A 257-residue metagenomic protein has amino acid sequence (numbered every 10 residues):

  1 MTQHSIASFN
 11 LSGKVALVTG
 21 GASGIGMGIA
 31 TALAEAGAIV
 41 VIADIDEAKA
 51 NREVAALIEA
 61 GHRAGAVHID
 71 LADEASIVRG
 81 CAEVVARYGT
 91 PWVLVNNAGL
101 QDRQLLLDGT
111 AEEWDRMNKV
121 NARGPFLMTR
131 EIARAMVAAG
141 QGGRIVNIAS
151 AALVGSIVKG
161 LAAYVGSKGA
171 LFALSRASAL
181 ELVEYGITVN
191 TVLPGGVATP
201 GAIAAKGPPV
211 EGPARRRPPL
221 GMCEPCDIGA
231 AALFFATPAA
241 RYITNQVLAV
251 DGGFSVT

Functional and structural regions predicted by a protein language model:
T2-S12, G155, L220, L233 (+1 more regions): Short C-terminal tail/terminal secondary-structure segment of NAD(P)H-dependent dehydrogenase/reductase domains
L105-L106, E113-D115, P213-A214: Substrate-binding pocket helix/loop in short-chain dehydrogenase/reductase
T129, S167, S175: Active-site helix of classical SDR
R134, L180-E181, R241: Alpha-helical segment proximal to the catalytic Tyr-Lys
S150: Residue(s) in the substrate-gating loop at a strand-loop-helix junction that position the organic substrate next
V183, T188, I243-N245: Short, small/polar-rich loop/turn modules that mediate ligand/substrate recognition or access, typified
R217-I228: A conserved structural motif in NAD(P)-dependent oxidoreductases
